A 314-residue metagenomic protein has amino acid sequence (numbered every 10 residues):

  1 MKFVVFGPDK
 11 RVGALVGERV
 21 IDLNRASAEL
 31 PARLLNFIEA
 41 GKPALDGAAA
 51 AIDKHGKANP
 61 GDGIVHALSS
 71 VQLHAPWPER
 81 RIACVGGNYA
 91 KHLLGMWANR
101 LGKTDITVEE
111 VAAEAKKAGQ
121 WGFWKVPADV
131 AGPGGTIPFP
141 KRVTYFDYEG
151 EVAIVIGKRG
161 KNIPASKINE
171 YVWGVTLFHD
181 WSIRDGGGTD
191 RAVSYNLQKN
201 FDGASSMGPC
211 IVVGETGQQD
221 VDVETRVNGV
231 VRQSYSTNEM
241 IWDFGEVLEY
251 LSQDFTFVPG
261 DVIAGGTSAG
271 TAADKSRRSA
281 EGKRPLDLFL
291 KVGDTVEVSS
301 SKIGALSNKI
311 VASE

Functional and structural regions predicted by a protein language model:
M1-K116, Q120, T295-E297, E314: N-terminal non-catalytic cap/leader segment that marks the start of a structured domain
K2, Q72-H74, E110-A113, I137-F146 (+5 more regions): A generic local secondary-structure boundary/capping motif
G7-D9, L15-R19, I156-K158, V227-G229 (+1 more regions): Short acidic-glycine loop/turn motifs at beta-strand connectors
D46-D53, I64-Q72, H92, S182-E314: Catalytic-pocket segment enriched in acidic/His residues
L94-W97, P133-T136, K141-R142, I163-I168 (+3 more regions): A short secondary-structure junction signal
V108-E110, A115-A118, K125, K167-Y195 (+2 more regions): Flexible glycine-rich active-site/ligand-binding loops centered on an Asp-His dyad
F123-W173, F178-S182: Non-heme Fe(II) oxygenase catalytic core, chiefly the N-lobe of the double-stranded beta-helix
